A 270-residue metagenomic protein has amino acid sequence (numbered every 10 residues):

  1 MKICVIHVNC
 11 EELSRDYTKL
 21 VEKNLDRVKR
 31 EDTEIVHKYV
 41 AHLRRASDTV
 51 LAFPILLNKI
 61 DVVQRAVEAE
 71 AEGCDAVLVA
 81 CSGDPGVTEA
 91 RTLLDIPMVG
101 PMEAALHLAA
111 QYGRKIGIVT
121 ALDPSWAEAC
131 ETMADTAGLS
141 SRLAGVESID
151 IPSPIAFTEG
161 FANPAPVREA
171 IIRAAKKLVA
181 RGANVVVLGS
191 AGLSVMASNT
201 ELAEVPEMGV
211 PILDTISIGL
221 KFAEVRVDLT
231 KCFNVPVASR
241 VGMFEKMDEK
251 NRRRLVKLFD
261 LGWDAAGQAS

Functional and structural regions predicted by a protein language model:
M1-K19, I116-T120: Short beta-strand segments enriched in small/hydrophobic residues
I6, G189-N199, P211-V237, S270: C-terminal and late-domain segments of enzyme folds
Y39-K59, P154-G160: N-terminal beta-loop-helix "entrance" segment that forms/cooperates in small-molecule cofactor or anionic ligand
L51-E68, P166-I172: Glycine-rich, highly charged phosphate/nucleotide-binding loops
V63-L108, Y112: Glycine/small-residue-rich loop that forms an oxyanion/phosphate-binding "nest" at active or ligand-binding sites
R91-Y112, E201-A223: Short, acidic/small-residue loops that bind anionic groups at enzyme active sites
A110-S148, P166, R226-A265: Short, glycine-/small-residue-rich phosphate/pyrophosphate-handling segment
L122-P124, A134-A191, S198: Active-site rim beta-loop-alpha module in soluble metabolic enzymes
